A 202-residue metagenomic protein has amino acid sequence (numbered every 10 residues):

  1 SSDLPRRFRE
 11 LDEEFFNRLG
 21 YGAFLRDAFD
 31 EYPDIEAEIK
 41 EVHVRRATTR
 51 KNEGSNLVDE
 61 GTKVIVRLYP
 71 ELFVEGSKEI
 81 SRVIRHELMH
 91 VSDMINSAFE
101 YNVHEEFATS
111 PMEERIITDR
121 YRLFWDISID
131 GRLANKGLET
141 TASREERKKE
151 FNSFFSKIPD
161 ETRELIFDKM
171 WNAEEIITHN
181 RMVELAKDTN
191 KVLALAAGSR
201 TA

Functional and structural regions predicted by a protein language model:
S2-V64, R115, K136-G137: Auxiliary, metal-adjacent structural segments of Zn-dependent hydrolase domains
E13, N17, L72-G76, I80 (+1 more regions): Conserved aromatic-histidine-acidic binding/catalytic patches
R67-L72, L88: Long acidic/polar interaction regions in large eukaryotic complex-forming proteins
K78-F99: Active-site recognition of the HExxH zinc-binding catalytic motif
M94-I127: Post-HEXXH active-site segment of zinc metalloproteases
R122-A134, D168-K169: Short, hydrophobic/amphipathic alpha-helical patches that form generic packing surfaces within helical domains
L133-E150: Short helix/loop segments within enzyme catalytic domains that coordinate or immediately flank catalytic cofactors
R147-A202: Pan-zinc metallopeptidase signature
